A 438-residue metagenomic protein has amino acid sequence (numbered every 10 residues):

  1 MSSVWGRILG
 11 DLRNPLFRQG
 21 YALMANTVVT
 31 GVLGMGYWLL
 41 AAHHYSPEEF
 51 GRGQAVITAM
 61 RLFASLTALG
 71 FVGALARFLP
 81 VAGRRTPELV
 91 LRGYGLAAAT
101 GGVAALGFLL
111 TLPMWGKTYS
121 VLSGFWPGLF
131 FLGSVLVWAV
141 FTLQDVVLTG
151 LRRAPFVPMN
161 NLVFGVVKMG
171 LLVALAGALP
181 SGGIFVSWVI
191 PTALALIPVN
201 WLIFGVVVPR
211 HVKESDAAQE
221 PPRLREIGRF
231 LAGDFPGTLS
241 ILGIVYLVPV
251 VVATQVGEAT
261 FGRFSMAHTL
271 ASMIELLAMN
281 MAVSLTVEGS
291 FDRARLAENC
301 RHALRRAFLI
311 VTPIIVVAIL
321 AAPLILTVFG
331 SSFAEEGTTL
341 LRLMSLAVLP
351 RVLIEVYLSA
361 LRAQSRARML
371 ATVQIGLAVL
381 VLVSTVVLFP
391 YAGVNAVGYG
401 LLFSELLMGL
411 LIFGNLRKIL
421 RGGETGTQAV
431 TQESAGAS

Functional and structural regions predicted by a protein language model:
S2-P15, N160, G177, G182-W188 (+3 more regions): Interhelical loop/hinge segments that connect adjacent transmembrane helices in multipass membrane
S3, N14-V72, A232-E258, L382-V386 (+2 more regions): Signature of the first transmembrane helix
R18-G34, V157, N161-K168, I184-V207 (+3 more regions): Transmembrane helical elements of multi-pass membrane transporters/channels
R18-T30, V56-P113, L122, W126 (+2 more regions): Membrane-water interface segments that mark the loop-to-transmembrane alpha-helix transition
L39, T67-R84, G150, A267 (+2 more regions): Helix-loop junctions and terminal segments of transmembrane helices in multi-pass membrane transport/translocation
P47, L112-F131, E258, L320-V352 (+1 more regions): Interfacial segments at transmembrane-helix termini and the short loops linking adjacent helices
F125-L129, P158-P209, L380, V394-I419: Hydrophobic alpha-helical transmembrane segments
L136-N160, F291, L346-I375: Membrane-interface junctions at transmembrane-helix termini in multi-pass inner-membrane proteins
